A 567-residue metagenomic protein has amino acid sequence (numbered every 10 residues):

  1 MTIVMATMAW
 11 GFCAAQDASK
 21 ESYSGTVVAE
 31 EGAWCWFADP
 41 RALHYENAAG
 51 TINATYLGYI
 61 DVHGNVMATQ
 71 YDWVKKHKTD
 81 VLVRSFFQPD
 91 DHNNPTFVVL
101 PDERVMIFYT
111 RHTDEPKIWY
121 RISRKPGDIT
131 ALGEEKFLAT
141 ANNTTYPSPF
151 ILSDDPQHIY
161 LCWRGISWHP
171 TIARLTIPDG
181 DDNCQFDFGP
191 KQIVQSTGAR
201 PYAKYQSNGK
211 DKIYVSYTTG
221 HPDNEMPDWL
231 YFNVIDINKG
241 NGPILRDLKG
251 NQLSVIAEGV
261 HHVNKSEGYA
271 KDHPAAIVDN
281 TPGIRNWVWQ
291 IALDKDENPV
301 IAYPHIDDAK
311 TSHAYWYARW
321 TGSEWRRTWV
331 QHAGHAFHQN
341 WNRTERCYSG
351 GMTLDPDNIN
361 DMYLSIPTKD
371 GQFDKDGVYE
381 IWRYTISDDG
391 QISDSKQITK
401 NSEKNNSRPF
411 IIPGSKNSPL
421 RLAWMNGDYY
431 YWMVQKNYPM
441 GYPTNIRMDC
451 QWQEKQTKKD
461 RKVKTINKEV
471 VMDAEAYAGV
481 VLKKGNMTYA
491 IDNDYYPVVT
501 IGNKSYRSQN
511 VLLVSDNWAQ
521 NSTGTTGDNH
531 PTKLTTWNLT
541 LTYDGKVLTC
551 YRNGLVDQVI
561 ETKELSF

Functional and structural regions predicted by a protein language model:
M1-D17: Bacterial Sec-dependent N-terminal signal peptides
D17-V463: Extracellular, repeat-based ectodomains that mediate carbohydrate processing or recognition
M106, Y489, Y506-S508, L548 (+1 more regions): Short, isolated positions in well-ordered beta-strands
K464-G502, T535: A carbohydrate-recognition surface predominantly in extracellular/luminal proteins
G502, D544, Y551-G554: Short strand-turn-strand beta-turns centered on an Asx-Gly dipeptide
Y506-N538: Short, aromatic/His-centered strand-loop micro-motif at the edge of beta-sheets
T535-V547: Localized edge beta-strand/strand-to-loop motifs within extracellular or lumenal beta-rich domains
Q558-F567: Flexible glycan-contacting loops in extracellular carbohydrate-active proteins
